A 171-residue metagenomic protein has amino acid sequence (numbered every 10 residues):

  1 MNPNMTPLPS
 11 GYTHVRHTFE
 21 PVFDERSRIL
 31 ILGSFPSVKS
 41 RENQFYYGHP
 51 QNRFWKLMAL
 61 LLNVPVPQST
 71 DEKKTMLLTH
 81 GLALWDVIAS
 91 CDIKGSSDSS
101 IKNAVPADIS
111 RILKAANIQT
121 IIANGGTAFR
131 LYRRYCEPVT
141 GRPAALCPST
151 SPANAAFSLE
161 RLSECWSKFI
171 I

Functional and structural regions predicted by a protein language model:
M1-R28, P50, S97-S110, R133-I171: C-terminal capping/extension of enzyme domains
R28-S34: Short, hydrophobic/glycine-enriched beta-strand segments
S34, V87-A89, S149: Short loop/turn segments at strand-loop or loop-helix junctions that form parts of catalytic or ligand-binding pockets
K39-S100: Short, surface-exposed acidic-centric catalytic microdomains
K56-L60, R111, A115, R134: Residue-level signal for well-ordered alpha-helical scaffold segments within enzymatic catalytic domains
T79-T127: Internal catalytic-core helix/loop-beta-alpha segment that presents or stabilizes conserved functional determinants
A128-Y132: Short, charged/polar "capping" segments at the starts of alpha-helices and the immediately preceding loops
